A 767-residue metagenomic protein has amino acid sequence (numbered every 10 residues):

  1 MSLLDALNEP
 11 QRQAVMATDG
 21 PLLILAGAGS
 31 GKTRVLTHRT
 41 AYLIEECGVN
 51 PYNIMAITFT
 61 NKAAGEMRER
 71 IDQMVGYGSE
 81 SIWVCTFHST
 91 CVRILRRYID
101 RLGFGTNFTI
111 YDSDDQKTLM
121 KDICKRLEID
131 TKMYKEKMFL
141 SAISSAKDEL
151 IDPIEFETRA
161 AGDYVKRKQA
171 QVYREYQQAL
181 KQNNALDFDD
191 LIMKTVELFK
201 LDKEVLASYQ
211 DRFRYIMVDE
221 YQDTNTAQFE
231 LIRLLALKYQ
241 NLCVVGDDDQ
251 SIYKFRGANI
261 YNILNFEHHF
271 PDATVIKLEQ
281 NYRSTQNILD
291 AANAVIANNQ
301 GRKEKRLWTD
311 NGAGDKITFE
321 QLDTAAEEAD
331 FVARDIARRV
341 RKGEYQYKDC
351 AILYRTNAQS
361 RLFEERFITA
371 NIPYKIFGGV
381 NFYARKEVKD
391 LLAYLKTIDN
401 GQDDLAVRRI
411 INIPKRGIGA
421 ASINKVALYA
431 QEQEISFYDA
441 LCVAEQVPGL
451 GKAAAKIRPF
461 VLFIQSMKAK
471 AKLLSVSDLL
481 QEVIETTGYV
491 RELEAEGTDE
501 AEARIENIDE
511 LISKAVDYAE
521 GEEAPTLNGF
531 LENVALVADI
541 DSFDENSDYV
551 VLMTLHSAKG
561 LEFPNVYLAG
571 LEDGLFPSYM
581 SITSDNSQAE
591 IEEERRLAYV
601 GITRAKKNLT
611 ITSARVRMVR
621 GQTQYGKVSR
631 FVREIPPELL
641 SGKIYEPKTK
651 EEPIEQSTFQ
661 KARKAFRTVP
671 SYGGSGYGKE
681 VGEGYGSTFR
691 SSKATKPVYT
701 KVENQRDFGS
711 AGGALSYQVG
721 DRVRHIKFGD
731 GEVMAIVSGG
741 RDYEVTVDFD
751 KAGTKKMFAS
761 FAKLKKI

Functional and structural regions predicted by a protein language model:
L4-D19, A227: N-terminal pre-P-loop "Q-motif" helix
D19-L22, T40-Y215, L237-Q240, I260 (+12 more regions): A basic/glycine-biased coupling hinge at the interface between accessory DNA-binding modules
G20, V49-N53, G78-S81, K238-N241 (+9 more regions): Short glycine-/polar-rich loops that comprise or flank the Walker A/P-loop and associated switch/sensor motifs
G20-H38: Walker A/P-loop
S30, V218, Q222-N298, K305-D310 (+2 more regions): Conserved helicase motor core of SF1/SF2 NTP-dependent helicases
S30-L36, I99, P271-T274, E279-P373 (+5 more regions): Helicase P-loop NTPase motor core
T158, G162, Q346, S360-I372 (+3 more regions): Conserved helicase C-terminal RecA-like lobe
L571-G753, F761-K766: C-terminal accessory regions
